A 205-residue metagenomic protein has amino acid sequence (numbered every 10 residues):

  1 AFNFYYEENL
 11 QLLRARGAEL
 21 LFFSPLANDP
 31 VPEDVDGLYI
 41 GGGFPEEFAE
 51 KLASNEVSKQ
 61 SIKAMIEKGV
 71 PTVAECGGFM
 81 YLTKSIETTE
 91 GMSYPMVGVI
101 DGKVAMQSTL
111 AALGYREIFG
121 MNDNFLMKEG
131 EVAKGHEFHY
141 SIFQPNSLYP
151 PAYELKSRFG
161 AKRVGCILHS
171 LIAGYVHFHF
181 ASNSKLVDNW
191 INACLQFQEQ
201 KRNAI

Functional and structural regions predicted by a protein language model:
A1-F2, A27-N28, G43-E46, F79-M80 (+5 more regions): Short, glycine-/Ser/Thr-/acidic-enriched flexible segments
F2-N55, Q60-M65: Phosphate-binding active sites in nucleotide-utilizing proteins
F4, E8-Q11, A15, V57 (+5 more regions): Conserved active-site and cofactor/substrate-binding residues in soluble primary-metabolism enzymes
L10, R14, Y39, A49 (+9 more regions): Generic hydrophobic alpha-helical scaffold/packing signal
L21-A27, L82-K84, F119-D123, R158-A161: Glycine-rich, charged/polar anion/phosphate-binding loops that engage phosphate groups from diverse ligands
Y39-G41, V73, Y175: Structural motif
P45-N124: Cysteine-nucleophile active-site neighborhood
M106-I205: Amide-donor transfer/coupling interface in amidating biosynthetic enzymes
